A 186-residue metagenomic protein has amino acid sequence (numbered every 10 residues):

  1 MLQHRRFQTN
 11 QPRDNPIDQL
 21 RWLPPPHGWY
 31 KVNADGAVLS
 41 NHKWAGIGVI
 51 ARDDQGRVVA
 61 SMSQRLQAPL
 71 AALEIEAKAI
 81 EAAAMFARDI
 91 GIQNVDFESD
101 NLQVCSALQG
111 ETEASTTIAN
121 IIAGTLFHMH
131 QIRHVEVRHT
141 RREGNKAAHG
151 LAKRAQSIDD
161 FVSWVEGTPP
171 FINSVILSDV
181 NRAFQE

Functional and structural regions predicted by a protein language model:
M1-E186: Primary recognition of RNase H-like, Mg2+-dependent phosphodiesterase/nuclease domains
